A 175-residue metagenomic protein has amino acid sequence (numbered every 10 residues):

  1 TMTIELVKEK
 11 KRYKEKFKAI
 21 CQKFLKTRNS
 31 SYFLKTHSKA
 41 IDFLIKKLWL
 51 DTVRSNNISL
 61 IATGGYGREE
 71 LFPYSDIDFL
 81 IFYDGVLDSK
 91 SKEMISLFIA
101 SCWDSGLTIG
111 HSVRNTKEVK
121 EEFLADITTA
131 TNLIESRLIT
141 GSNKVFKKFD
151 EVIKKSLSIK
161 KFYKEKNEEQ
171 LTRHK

Functional and structural regions predicted by a protein language model:
T1-N56, Y74: N-terminal regions immediately upstream of nucleotidyltransferase
M2-L6, N29, I81-D88, M94-L97: Solvent-exposed, well-ordered amphipathic alpha-helical segments that flank/support binding or catalytic loops
E5-L6, K26-F33, K90, K155-F162 (+1 more regions): Non-transmembrane, amphipathic alpha-helical segments
K10, K14, G64-G67, K164-K175: Core structural elements
T27, I61-T63, K120: Hydrophobic alpha-helical segments, principally membrane-spanning helices and signal/leader peptides
S31, K35-K46, T52, S91-K148 (+1 more regions): Conserved catalytic core of two-metal-ion nucleotidyltransferases
D42-K92: Active-site nucleotide-donor binding segment shared across nucleotidyl transfer reactions
